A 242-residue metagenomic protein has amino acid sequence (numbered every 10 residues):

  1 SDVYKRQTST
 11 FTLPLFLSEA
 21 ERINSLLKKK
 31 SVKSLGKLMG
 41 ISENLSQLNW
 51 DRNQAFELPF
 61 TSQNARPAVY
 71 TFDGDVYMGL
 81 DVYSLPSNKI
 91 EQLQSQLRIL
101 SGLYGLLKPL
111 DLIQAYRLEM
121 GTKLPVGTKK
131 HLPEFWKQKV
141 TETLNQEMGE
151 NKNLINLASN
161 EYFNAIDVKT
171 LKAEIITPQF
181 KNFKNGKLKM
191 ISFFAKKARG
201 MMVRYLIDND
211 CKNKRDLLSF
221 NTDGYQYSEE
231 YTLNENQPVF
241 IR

Functional and structural regions predicted by a protein language model:
V3-Y4: Short, small-residue-biased leader/transition segments that mark boundaries at the very start of proteins
Q7, F56-F60, L80, N182 (+1 more regions): General secondary-structure edge motif
T8-T71: Glycine/small-residue-rich interface belts in oligomeric ring/scaffold proteins and their assembly partners
T71, G79, S84: Active-site-proximal, glycine-rich beta->alpha crossover segments in alpha/beta enzymes that shape flexible
D73, M78, S101: An amphipathic, hydrophobic-aromatic interaction surface with interspersed Lys/Arg that forms lipid/phosphate-bearing
V82-N234, V239-R242: Internal, well-folded beta-alpha domain core
